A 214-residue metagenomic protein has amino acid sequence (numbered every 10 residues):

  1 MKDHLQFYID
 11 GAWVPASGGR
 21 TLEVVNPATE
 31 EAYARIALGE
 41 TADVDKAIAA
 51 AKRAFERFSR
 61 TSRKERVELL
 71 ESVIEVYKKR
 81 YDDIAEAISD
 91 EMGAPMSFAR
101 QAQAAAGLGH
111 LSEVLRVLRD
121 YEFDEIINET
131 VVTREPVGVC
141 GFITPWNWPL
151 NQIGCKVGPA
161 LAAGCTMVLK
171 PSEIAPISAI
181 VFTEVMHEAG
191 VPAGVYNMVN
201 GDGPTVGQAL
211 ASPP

Functional and structural regions predicted by a protein language model:
M1-R35, E68, S72, E122-I143: Terminal low-complexity tails and localization/encapsulation signals of metabolic enzymes
W13, F55, W146-W148: Signature tryptophan residues that serve as conserved aromatic anchors
V25-M92, L118: N-terminal alpha-helical segment of soluble enzymes
A42, K79, D83, A94 (+4 more regions): Short alpha-helical
E71-Y81, A94-Y121: Long amphipathic alpha-helix in the N-terminal Rossmann-like dinucleotide-binding domain of NAD(P)-dependent
A87-P95, A102, E125-E129: Short linear capping/connector segments at secondary-structure termini
F123-P214: Rossmann-like NAD(P) dinucleotide-binding subdomain of oxidoreductase/dehydrogenase enzymes
